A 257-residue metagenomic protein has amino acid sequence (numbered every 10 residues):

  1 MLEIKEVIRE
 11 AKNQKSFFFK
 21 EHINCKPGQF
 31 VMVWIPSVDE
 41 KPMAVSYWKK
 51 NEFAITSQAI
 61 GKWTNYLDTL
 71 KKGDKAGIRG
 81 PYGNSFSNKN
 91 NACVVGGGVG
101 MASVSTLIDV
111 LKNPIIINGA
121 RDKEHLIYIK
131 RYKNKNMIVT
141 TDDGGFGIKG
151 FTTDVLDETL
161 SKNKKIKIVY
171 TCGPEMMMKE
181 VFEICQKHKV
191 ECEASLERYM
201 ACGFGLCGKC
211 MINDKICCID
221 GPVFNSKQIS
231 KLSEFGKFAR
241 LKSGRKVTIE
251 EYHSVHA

Functional and structural regions predicted by a protein language model:
M1-K72: Ferredoxin-reductase
E6, Y47, V139-T141, A194 (+1 more regions): Structural signal for conserved beta-strand scaffold positions within catalytic alpha/beta enzyme cores
V33, G77-I78, I212: A generic structural signal for residues embedded in beta-strands
P36-E40, R79-S85, K237: Short, charged beta-turn/beta-strand-edge "cap" motif at the junction between a beta-strand and an adjacent loop
K62-A201: FNR/FR-type flavoprotein reductase catalytic core
S103, E175-M176, E197-V223: Local cysteine-cluster metal-coordination motifs and their immediate loop/turn environment, predominantly Fe-S cluster
N213-D220, F224-A257: Short Fe-S-cluster ligation motifs
